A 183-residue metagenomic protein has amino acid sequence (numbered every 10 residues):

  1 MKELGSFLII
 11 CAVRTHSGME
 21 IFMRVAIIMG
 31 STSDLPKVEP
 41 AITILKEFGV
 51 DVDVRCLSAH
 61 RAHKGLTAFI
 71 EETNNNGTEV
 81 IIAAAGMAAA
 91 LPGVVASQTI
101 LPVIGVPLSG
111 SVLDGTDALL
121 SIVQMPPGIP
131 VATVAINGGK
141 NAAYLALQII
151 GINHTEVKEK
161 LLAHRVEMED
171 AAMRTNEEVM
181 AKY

Functional and structural regions predicted by a protein language model:
V25-A59: Glycine-rich phosphate/diphosphate-binding loop of Rossmann-like nucleotide-binding domains
S33, T116-V179: C-terminal binding/interaction regions
D34-V38, H63-L66, A88-V94, L113-T116 (+1 more regions): Short glycine/serine/threonine-rich phosphate/pyrophosphate-binding segments that cradle anionic phosphate groups
I42, T67-I70, S97, D114-P126: Active-site-proximal loop->helix
L57-N74: N-terminal beta-loop-helix "entrance" segment that forms/cooperates in small-molecule cofactor or anionic ligand
F69-P107: Glycine-rich phosphate-binding loop
